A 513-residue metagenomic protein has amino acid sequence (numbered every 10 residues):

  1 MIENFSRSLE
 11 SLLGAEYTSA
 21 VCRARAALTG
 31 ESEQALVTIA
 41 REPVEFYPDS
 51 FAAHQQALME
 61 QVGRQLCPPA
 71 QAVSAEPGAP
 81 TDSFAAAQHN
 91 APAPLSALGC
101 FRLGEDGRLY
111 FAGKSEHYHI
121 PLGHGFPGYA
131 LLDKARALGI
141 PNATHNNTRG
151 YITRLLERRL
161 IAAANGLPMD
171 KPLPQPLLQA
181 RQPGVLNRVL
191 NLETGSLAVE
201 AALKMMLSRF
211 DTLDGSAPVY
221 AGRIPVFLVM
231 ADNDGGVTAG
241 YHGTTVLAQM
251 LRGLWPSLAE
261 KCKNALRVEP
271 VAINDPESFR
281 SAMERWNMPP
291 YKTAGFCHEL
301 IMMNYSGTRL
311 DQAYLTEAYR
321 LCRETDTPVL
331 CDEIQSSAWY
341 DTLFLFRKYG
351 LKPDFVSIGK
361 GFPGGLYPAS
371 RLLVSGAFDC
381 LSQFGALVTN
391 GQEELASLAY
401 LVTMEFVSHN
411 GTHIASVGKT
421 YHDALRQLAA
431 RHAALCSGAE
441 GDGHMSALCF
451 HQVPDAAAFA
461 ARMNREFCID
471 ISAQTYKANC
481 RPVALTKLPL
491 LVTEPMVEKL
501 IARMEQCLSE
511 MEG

Functional and structural regions predicted by a protein language model:
M1-A27, H119-D133, R159-H298, Q312-A313 (+1 more regions): PLP-dependent aspartate aminotransferase-fold enzymes
M1-V185, S278: N-terminal glycine-rich, Lys/His-bearing helix-loop that initiates the first secondary-structure elements of many
R7-E10, A430, M445-E505: Conserved C-terminal alpha-helix-loop-beta "cap" of PLP-dependent enzymes that closes/shapes the active-site mouth
H145-T153, R188-V199, Q335, I358-P363 (+2 more regions): Active-site nucleophile and cofactor-binding loops and adjacent substrate-binding regions of central metabolic enzymes
L228, L398-L401, H409-D470: Conserved PLP-dependent catalytic core of the aminotransferase class-I/II
E299-D311, T327-Y349: Conserved PLP phosphate-binding loop immediately N-terminal to the Schiff-base lysine helix in PLP-dependent enzymes
G350-L381, Q392-A399: Active-site PLP attachment segment
P353-I358, C380-T389, F406-G411, A484-L485: Short beta-alpha connecting loops at secondary-structure transitions that line or flank enzyme active sites
